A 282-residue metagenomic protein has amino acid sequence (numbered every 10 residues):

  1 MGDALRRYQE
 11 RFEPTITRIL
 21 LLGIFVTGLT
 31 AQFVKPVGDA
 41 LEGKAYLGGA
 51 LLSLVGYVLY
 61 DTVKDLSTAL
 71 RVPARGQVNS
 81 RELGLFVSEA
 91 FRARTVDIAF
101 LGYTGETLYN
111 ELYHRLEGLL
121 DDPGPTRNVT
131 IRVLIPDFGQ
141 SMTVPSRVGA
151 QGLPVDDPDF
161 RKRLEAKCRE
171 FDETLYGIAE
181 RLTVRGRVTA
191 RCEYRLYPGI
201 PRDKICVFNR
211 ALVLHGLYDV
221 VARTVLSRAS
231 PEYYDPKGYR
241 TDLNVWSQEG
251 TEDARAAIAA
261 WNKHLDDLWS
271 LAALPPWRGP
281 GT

Functional and structural regions predicted by a protein language model:
M1-G84: N-terminal alpha-helical membrane-insertion module
Y57-L153, G250: PLD-like (HKD) phosphodiesterase/transphosphatidyltransferase domain
G84, C168-L175, I258, N262: A structural signal for well-ordered alpha-helical scaffolds and beta->alpha junctions
V87-F91, L116-G124, F171-G186, W269: Hydrophobic, Leu/Ile/Phe/Ala-enriched alpha-helical segments that form helix-helix packing faces
R127-V129, V188-C192, A211: Short glycine-/polar-rich loops that comprise or flank the Walker A/P-loop and associated switch/sensor motifs
S146-D203: HKD-type phospholipase D/PLD-like phosphodiesterase module
C192-Y234: HKD (HxKxxxxD) catalytic microenvironment of the phospholipase D
D219-T282: Signature of lipid phosphatidyltransferase scaffolds
